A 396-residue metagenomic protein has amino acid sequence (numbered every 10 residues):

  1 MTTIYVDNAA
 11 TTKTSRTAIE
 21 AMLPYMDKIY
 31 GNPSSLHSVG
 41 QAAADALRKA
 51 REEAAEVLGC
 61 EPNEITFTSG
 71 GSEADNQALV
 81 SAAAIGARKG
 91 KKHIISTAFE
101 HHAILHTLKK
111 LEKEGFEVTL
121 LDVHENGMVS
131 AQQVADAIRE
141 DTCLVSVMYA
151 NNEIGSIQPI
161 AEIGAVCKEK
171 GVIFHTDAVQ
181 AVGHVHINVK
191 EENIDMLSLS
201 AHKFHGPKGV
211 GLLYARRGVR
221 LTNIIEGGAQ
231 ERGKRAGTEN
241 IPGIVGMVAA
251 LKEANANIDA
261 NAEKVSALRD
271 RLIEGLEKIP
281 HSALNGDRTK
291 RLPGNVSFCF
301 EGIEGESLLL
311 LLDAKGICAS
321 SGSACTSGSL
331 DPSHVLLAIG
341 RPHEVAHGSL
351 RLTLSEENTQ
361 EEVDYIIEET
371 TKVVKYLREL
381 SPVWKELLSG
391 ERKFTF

Functional and structural regions predicted by a protein language model:
M1-F396: Pyridoxal 5′-phosphate
